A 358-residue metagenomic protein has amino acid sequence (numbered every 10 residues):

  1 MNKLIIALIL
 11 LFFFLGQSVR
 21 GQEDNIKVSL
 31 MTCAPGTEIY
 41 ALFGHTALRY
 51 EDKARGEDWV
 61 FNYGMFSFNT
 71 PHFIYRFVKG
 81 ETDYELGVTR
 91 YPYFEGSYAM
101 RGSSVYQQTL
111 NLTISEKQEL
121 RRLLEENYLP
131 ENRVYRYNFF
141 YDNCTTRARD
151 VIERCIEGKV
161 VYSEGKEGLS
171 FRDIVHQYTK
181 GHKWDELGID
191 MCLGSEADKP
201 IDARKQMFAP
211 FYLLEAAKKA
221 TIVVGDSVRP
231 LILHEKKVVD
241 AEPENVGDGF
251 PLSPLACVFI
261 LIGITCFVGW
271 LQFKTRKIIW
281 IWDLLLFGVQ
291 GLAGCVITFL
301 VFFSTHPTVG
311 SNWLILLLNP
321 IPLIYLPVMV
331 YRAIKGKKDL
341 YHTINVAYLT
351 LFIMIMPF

Functional and structural regions predicted by a protein language model:
M1-E23: Bacterial Sec-dependent N-terminal signal peptides
Q22-E244: Soluble extramembrane regions of membrane proteins in the secretory/endomembrane system
K205-K219, P251-L255, L326-M329, I355-F358: Short, highly charged low-complexity linear segments
A241-F259, P307-N312: Juxtamembrane/start-of-transmembrane alpha-helix segments at the extracytoplasmic/lumenal side of membrane anchors
P254-L271: Hydrophobic alpha-helical transmembrane segments
C266-K274, L284-F358: Generic detector of multi-pass transmembrane helix bundles and their immediately adjacent loops in polytopic membrane
